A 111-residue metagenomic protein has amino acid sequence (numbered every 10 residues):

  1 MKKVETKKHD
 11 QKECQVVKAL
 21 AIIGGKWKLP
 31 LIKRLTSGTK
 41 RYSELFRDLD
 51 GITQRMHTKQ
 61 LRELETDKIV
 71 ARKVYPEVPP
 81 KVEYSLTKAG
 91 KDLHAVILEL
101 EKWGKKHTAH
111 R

Functional and structural regions predicted by a protein language model:
M1-Q11, D48, T108-R111: HhH-family (HhH-GPD) DNA N-glycosylase catalytic core used in base-excision repair
D10-M56, P76, P80-E83: N-terminal helix-turn-helix DNA-binding core of bacterial DNA-binding proteins
V16, H94-G104, T108: Hydrophobic alpha-helical core bundles mediating ligand binding, dimerization, or RNAP-core interactions
A21, K33, E65, A95 (+1 more regions): A cross-family signal for key residues in well-ordered alpha-helices that form functional helical elements
H57, L61-L64: Basic amphipathic alpha-helical segments that dock to polyanions
K68: Glycine-centered, phosphate/nucleic-acid-interacting loop/turn motifs that mediate DNA/RNA or nucleotide
A71-R72: Short beta-strand "wing" residues that participate in macromolecule-binding interfaces
P76-E99: Basic, amphipathic "hinge/linker" alpha-helix immediately C-terminal to the N-terminal HTH DNA-binding motif
